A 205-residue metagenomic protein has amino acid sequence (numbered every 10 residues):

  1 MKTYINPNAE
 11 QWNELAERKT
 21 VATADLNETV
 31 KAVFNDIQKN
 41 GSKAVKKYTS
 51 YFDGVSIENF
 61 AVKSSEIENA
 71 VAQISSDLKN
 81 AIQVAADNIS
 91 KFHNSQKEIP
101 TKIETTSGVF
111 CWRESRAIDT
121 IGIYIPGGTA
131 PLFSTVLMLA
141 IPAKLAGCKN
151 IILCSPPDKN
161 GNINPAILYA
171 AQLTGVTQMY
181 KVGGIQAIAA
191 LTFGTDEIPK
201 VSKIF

Functional and structural regions predicted by a protein language model:
M1-D119: N-terminal Rossmann-like NAD(P)+-binding subdomain of aldehyde/semialdehyde dehydrogenases
M1-N13, P165-M179: Active-site-proximal helix-loop elements at catalytic-domain edges
K43, P131, Q186: Short alpha-helical
E98-P100, R116-T120, A146-I151, T174-T177 (+1 more regions): Short coil/turn connectors at secondary-structure junctions
I103-Y169: Conserved small-residue-rich beta-alpha loop and adjacent elements that most often cradle the phosphate/pyrophosphate
G175-F205: Conserved NAD(P)+-binding/catalytic subdomain of aldehyde/semialdehyde dehydrogenases
